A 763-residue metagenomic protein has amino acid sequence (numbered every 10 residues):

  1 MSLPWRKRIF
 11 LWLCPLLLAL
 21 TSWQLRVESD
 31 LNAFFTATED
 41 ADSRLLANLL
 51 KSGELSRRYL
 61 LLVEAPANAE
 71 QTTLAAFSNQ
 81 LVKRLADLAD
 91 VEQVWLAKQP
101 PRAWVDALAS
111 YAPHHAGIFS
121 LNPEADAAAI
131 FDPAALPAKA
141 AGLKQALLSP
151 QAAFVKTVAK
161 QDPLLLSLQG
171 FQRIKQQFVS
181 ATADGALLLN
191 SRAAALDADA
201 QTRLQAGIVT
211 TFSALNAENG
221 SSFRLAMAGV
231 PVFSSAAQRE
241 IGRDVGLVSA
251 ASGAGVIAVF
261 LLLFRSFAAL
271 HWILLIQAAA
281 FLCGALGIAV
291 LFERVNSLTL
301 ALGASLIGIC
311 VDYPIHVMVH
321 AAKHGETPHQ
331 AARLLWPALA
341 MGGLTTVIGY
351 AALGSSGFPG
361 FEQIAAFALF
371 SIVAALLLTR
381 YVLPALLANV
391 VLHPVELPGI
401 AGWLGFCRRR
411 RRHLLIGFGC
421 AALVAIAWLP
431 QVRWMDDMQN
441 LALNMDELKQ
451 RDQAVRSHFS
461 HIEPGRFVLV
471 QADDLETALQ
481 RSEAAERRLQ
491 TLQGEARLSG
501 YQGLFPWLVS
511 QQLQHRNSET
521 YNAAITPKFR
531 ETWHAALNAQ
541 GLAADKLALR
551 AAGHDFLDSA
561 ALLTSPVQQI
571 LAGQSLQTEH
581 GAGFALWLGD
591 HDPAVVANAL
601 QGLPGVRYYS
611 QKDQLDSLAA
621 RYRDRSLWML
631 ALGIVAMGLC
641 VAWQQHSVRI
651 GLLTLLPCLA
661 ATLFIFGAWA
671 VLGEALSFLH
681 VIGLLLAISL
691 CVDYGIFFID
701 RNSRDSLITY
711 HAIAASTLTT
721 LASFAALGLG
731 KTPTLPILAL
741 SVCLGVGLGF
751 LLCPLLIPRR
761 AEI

Functional and structural regions predicted by a protein language model:
M1-D30, P384-D437, P754: Signature of alpha-helical transmembrane segments and their immediate interfacial
T21-A67, Q172-Q177, Q431-D473, S689 (+1 more regions): Solvent-exposed, non-transmembrane loop/terminal regulatory segments of multi-pass membrane proteins
Q99-S191, A236, L504-F584: Extracytoplasmic
Q145-S266, G553-L639: Extracytoplasmic
L270-H316, I650-G695, A725: Hydrophobic transmembrane alpha-helices and their membrane-interface caps in long multi-pass transport proteins
V290, L306-A322, W336, A340-S355 (+4 more regions): Transmembrane alpha-helices and their membrane-interface boundaries in multi-pass membrane transporters and channels
H324-S356, S703-K731: Pore- and gate-forming transmembrane helices of large, multi-pass membrane proteins
H413-A536: Juxtamembrane segments of multi-pass membrane proteins
